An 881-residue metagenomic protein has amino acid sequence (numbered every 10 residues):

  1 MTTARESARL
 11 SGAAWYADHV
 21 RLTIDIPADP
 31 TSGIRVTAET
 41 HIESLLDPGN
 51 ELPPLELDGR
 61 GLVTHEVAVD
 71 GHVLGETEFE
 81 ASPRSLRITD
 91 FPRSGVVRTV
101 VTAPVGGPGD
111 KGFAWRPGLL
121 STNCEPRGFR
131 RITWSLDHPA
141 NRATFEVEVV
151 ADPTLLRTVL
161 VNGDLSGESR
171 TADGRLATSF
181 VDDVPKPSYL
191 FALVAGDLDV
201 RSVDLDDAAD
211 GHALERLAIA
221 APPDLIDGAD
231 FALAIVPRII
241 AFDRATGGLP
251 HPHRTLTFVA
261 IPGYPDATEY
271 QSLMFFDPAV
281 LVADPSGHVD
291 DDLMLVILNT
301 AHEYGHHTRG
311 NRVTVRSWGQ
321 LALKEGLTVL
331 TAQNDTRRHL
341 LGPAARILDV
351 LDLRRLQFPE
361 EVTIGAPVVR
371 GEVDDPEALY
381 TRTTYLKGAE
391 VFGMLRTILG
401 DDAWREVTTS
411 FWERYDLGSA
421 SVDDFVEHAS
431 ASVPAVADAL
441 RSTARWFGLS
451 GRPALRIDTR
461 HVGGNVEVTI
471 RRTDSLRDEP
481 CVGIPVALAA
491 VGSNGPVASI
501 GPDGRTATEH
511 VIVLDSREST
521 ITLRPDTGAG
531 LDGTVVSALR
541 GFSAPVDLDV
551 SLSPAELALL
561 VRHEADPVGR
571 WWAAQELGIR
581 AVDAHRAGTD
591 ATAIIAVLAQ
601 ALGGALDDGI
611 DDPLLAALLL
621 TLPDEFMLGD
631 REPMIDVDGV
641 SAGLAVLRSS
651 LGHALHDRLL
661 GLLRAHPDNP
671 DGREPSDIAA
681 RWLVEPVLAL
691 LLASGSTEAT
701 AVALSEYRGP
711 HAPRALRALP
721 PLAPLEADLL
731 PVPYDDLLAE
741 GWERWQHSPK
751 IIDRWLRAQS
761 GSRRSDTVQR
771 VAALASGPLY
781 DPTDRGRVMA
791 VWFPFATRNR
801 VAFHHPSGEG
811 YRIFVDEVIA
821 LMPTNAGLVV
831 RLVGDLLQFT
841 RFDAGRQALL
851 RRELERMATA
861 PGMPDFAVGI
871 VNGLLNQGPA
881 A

Functional and structural regions predicted by a protein language model:
M1-R254, D284, Q357-F358, G371 (+10 more regions): Acidic/His-enriched low-complexity segments
H41, R87, I261, V313-S317 (+6 more regions): Conserved short loop/turn motifs at secondary-structure junctions
L46-L52, H72-V73, G167-R175, D206-L214 (+8 more regions): Short, glycine- and charge-enriched coil/turn segments that flank and shape catalytic ligand pockets
P53, G61-D70, T158, A435-R441 (+5 more regions): Beta-strand-rich binding/interaction modules
K111-W115, L136, L160-S166, A192-A195 (+11 more regions): Short coil/turn segments at secondary-structure boundaries
F180, I219-T469: Hydrophobic alpha-helical and helix-loop surface patches within well-folded domains that function as non-catalytic
R354, R382, D478-P480, R524-A881: Long, ordered, helix-rich scaffold segments
S421-R441, W446-T473, E479, V582 (+2 more regions): His/Asp/Glu-rich metal/cofactor-coordinating catalytic motifs and the adjacent surface-exposed loops that frame enzyme
